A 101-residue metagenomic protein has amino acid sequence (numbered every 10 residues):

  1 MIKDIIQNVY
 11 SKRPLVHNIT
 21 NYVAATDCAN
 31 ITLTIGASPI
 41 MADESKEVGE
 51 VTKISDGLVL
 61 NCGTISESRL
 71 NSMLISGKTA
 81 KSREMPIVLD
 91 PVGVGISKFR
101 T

Functional and structural regions predicted by a protein language model:
M1-M41: Glycine-rich phosphate/adenosyl-contacting loop at the front of the ribokinase-like
P14-N18, M41-K46, S72-K78: Short, functional N-terminal and low-complexity linear motifs
I19-Y22, I35, E44-S45, N61-G63 (+1 more regions): Fold-independent oxyanion-binding glycine-rich loops and adjacent beta-strand/coil segments at enzyme active sites
S38-D43, S97-R100: Short gly/ser/thr-rich secondary-structure transition/capping motifs
V48-T101: Glycine-rich phosphate/dinucleotide-binding loop and adjoining beta-alpha-beta core of small-molecule
